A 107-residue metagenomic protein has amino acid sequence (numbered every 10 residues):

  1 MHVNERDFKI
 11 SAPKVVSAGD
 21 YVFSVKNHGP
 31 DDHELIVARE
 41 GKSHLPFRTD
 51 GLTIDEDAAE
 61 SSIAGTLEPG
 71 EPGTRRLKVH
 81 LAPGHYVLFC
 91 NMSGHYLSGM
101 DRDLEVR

Functional and structural regions predicted by a protein language model:
M1-V22: N-terminal edge beta-strand
A18-G19, D31, A82-H85: A glycine-anchored, Pro-Gly-centered beta-turn/N-cap motif
V25-G29: Asparagine-centered strand-capping/turn motif at beta-strand->loop junctions
P30, E40-K42, A82, H95: Short coil/turn motifs at secondary-structure junctions
E34-A38: Beta-strand signatures of extracellular beta-sandwich domains
G41-G51: Short aromatic-acidic-glycine turn motif
T53-S62: Short beta-strand and strand-turn-strand segments in soluble, beta-rich domains
S62-R107: Extracellular/periplasmic metallocenter environments
